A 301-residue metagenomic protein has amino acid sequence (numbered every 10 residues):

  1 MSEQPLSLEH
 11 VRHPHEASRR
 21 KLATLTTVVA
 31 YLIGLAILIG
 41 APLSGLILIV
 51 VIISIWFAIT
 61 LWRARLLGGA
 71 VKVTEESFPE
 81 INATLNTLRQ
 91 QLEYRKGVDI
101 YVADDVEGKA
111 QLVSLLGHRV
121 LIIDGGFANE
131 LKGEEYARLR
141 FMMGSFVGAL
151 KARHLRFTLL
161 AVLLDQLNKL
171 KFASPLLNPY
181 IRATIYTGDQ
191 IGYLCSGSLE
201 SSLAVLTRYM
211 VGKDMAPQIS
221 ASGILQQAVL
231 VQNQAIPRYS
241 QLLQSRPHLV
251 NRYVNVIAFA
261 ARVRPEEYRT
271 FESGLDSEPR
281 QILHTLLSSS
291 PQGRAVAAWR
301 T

Functional and structural regions predicted by a protein language model:
M1-E107, S174-P175, S277-T301: Hydrophobic or amphipathic, alpha-helical segments that drive membrane association/targeting
Q4, L194, E200, A204-T301: Cytosolic-facing loops and C-terminal tails of multi-pass membrane proteins
V71-N82, S174-L194, Q244: Active-site metal-coordination segments of metallo-dependent hydrolases
E80, G126-F141, P179-R182: Short pre-active-site segment immediately N-terminal to the catalytic Zn-binding motif
L85-R89, R140, G144-F146, I181-S202: An active-site-proximal "capping" alpha-helix that borders the catalytic cofactor pocket
A103-V120: Catalytic zinc-binding patch centered on the HExxH motif and its immediate surroundings that defines zinc-dependent
L121, Y136-G144, L150: Active-site alpha-helix of zinc metalloproteases
F146-L163: Catalytic Zn2+-binding segment of zinc metalloproteases
